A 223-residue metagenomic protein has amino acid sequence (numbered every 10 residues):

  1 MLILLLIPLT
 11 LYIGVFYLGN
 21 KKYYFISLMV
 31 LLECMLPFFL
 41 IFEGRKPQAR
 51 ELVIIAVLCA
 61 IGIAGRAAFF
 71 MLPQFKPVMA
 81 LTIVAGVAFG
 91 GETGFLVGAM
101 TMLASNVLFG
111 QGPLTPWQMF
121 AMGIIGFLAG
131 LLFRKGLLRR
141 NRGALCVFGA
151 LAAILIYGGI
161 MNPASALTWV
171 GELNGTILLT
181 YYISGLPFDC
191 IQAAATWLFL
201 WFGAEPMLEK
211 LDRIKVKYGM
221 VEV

Functional and structural regions predicted by a protein language model:
M1-I83: Hydrophobic transmembrane alpha-helices
M1-M29, T115-W117, A121, L131-V223: Membrane-embedded alpha-helical hairpins and interfacial helices in multi-pass inner-membrane proteins
G19-N20, F89-G94, Q111-G112: Transmembrane helix interruption/hinge and helix-loop junction motifs
P37-I41, V78-G94, L128, L132: Generic transmembrane alpha-helix motif of multi-pass integral membrane proteins
A49-I55, G90-G94, M207: Membrane-interfacial loop-to-transmembrane alpha-helix junctions, especially the N-terminal start
A56, A60, A64, A80 (+10 more regions): Residue-level signature of the transmembrane alpha-helical core of multi-pass small-molecule transporters
I63-M79, A99-F133, L173: Interfacial aromatic-anchored transmembrane helix boundaries in multi-pass membrane proteins
